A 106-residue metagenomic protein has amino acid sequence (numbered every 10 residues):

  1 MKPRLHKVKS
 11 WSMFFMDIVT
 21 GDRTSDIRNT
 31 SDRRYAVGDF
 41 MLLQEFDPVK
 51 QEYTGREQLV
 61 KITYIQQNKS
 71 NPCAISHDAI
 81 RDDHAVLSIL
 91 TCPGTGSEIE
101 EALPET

Functional and structural regions predicted by a protein language model:
M1-S31: Compositionally biased, charged N-terminal/linker segments
L5-K7, L59, V86: A residue-level signal for beta-strand positions that form part of recognition/binding surfaces within mature
S31, F46-Q51: Short, charged beta-turn/beta-strand-edge "cap" motif at the junction between a beta-strand and an adjacent loop
Q51-Q66: Short beta-strand-centered aromatic/proline hotspots
I65-T106: Glycine- and charge-enriched low-complexity intrinsically disordered segments
